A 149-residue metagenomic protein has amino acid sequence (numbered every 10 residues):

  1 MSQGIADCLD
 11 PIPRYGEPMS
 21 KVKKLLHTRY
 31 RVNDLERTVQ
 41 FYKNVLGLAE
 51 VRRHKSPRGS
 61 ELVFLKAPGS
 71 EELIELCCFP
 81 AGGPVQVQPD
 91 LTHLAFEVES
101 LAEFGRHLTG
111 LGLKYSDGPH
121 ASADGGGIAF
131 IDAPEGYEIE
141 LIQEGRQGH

Functional and structural regions predicted by a protein language model:
G4-K21, R53-H54, F64, G105-H149: Vicinal oxygen chelate
K24-D34, V63-P68, G83-L108, G127-D132: Vicinal oxygen chelate
R29-E71: Core segments of cupin and vicinal oxygen chelate
R37-Q40, N44, A102-K114: Replace "anionic and nucleotidyl ligands
S70-I74, G136-I139: Short, charged/polar, Gly/Pro-enriched secondary-structure boundary elements
